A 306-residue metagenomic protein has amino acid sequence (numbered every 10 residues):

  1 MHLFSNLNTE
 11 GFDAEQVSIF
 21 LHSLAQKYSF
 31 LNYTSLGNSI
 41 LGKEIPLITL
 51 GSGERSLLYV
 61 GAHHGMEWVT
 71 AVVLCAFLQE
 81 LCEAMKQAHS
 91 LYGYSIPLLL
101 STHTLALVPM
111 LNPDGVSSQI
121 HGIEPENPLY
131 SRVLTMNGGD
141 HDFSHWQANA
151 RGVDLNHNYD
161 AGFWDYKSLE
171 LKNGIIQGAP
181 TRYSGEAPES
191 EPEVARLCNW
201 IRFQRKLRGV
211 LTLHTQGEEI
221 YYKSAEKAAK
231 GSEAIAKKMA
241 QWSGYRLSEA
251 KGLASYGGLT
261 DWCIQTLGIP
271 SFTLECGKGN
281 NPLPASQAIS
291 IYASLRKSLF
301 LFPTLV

Functional and structural regions predicted by a protein language model:
M1-E15, I19-F20, K27, F163-V306: C-terminal accessory segments enriched in acidic
Y33-L36, A88-S95, L247-K251: Surface-exposed patches in mature extracellular/periplasmic domains of secreted proteins
L36-N38, L50, G61-H63, V108-P113 (+4 more regions): Active-site-proximal beta-strand/loop segments in catalytic clefts of secreted hydrolases
P46-E54: Short beta-strand-to-loop junctions in surface cap/lid or active-site-entrance loops
E54, V69, A76-L78, C82-Y221 (+1 more regions): Active-site/substrate-binding loop(s) of hydrolase catalytic cores
S56-L58, F272: Conserved beta-strand elements of the Class I
G65-A71: Di-metal (Zn2+ and/or Mg2+/Mn2+) metal-binding site signature of metallo-dependent hydrolases with the MBL/beta-CASP
